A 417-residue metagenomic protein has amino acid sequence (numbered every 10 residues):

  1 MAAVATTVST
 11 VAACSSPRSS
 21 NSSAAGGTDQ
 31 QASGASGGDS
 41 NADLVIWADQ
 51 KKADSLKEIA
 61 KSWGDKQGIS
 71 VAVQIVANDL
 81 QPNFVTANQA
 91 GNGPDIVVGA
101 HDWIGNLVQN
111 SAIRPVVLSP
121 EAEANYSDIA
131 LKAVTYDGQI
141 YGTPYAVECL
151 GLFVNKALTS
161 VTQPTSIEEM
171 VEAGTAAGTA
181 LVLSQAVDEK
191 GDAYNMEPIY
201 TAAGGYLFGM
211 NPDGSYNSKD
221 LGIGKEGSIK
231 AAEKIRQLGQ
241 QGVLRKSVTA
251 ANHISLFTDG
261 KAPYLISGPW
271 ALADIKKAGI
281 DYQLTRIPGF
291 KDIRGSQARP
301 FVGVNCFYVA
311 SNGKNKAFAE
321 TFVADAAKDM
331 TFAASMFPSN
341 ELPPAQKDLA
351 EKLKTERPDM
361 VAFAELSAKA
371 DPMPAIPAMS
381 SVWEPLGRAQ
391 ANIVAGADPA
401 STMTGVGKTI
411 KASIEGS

Functional and structural regions predicted by a protein language model:
A2-W103, I293-R294, S401, T409-S417: Conserved N-terminal structural module of periplasmic/extracytoplasmic solute-binding proteins
I75-N83, D102, E168-E169, R245-D259: Short helix-initiation/N-cap motifs at beta->coil->alpha
H101-L150, L284-T285: Hinge/lid segment of periplasmic solute-binding proteins
Y141-T143, L150, E169-D220, A262: Extracytoplasmic/periplasmic solute-binding protein
G214-K246: Glycine-centered hinge/linker elements that transmit conformational signals in sensory and ligand-binding systems
E233-N315: Extracytoplasmic/periplasmic substrate-binding proteins
W270-A273, N305-S380: Mature extracytoplasmic/periplasmic domains
L366-S417: Conserved C-terminal helix/tail region of periplasmic/extracytoplasmic solute-binding proteins
